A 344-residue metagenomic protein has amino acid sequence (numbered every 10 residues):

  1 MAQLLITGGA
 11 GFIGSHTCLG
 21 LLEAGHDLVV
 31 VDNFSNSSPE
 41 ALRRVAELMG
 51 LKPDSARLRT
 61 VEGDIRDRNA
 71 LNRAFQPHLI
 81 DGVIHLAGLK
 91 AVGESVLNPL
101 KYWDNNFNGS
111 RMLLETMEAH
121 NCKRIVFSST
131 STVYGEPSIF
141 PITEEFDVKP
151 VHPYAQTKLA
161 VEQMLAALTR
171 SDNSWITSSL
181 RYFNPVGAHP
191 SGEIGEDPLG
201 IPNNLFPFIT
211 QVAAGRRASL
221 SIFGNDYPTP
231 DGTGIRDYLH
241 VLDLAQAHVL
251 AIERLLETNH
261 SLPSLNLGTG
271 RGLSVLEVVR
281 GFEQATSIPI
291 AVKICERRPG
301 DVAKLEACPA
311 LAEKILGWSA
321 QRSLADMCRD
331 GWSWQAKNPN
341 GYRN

Functional and structural regions predicted by a protein language model:
M1-A188: N-terminal Rossmann-like NAD(P)+-binding domain of SDR-like oxidoreductases, especially those catalyzing
R66, K90, Y102, I201 (+2 more regions): Glycosyltransferase donor-binding loop in the core domain
V92-S95, A188-G195, P230-G232: A short acidic, helix-capping loop that chelates divalent metal ions and anchors anionic groups
W103, V151-L159, G195, L199-N203 (+2 more regions): Short-chain dehydrogenase/reductase
E118, E196-I201, G300, S319: A general boundary/transition motif marking the beginning of the first structured unit of a protein
H189-P202, I209-V212, A218: Hydrophobic, Gly/Ser/Ala-rich alpha-helical and linker tracts in large acyl-processing enzymes of secondary/lipid
L205-N344: C-terminal substrate-binding subdomain of Rossmann-fold SDR/epimerase-dehydratase oxidoreductases
